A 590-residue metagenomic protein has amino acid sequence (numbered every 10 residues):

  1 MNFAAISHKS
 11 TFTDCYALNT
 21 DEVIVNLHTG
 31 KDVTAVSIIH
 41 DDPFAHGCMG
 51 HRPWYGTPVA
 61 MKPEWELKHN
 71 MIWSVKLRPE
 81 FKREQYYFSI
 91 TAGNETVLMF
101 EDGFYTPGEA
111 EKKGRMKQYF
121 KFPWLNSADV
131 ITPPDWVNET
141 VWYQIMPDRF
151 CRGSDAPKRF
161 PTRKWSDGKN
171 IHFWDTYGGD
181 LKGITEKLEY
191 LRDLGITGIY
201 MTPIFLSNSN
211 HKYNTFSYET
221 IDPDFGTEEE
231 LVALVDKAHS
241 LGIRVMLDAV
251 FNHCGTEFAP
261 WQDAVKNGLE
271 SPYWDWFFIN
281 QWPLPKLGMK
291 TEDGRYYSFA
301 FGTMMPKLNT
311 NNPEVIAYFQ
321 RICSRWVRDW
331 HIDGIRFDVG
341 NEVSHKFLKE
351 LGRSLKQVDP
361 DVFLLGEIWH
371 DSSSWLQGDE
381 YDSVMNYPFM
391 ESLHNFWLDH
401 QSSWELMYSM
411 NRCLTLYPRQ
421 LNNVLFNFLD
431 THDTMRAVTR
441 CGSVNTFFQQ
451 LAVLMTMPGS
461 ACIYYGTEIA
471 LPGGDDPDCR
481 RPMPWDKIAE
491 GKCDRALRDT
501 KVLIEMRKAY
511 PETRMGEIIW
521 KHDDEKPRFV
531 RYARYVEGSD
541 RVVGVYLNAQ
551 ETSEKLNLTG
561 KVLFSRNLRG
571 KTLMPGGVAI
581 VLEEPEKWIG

Functional and structural regions predicted by a protein language model:
M1-V33, A110-A128, P133: Non-catalytic, glycine-rich low-complexity segments
I24, E505, K521-L558: Carbohydrate-binding surface patches
K31-K82, T91-P107: Aromatic-rich carbohydrate-binding modules that target alpha-glucans
T140, M146-T197, I204-S324, D329 (+2 more regions): Substrate-binding/active-site clefts of carbohydrate-active enzymes
V141-Y143, I199-M201, V245-L247, I335 (+4 more regions): Hydrophobic faces of well-ordered beta-strands that scaffold small-molecule active sites in alpha/beta enzyme cores
D148, F160, Q377-S383, N423-N445 (+1 more regions): Aromatic/acidic polysaccharide-binding cleft in carbohydrate-active enzymes
V235-I243, H253, F258-G268, S324 (+5 more regions): Active-site-proximal helices and loops of the catalytic beta/alpha 8
R569-G590: C-terminal beta-strand-rich structural cap/linker in extracellular carbohydrate-active enzymes
